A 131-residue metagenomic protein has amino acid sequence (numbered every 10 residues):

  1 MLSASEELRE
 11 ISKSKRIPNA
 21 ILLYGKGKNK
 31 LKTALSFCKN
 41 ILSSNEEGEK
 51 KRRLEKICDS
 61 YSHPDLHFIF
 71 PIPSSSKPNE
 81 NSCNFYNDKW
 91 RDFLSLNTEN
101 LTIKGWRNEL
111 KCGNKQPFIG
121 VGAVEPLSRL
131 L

Functional and structural regions predicted by a protein language model:
M1-L131: Clamp-loader machinery-focused feature within the broader ASCE/P-loop NTPase space
